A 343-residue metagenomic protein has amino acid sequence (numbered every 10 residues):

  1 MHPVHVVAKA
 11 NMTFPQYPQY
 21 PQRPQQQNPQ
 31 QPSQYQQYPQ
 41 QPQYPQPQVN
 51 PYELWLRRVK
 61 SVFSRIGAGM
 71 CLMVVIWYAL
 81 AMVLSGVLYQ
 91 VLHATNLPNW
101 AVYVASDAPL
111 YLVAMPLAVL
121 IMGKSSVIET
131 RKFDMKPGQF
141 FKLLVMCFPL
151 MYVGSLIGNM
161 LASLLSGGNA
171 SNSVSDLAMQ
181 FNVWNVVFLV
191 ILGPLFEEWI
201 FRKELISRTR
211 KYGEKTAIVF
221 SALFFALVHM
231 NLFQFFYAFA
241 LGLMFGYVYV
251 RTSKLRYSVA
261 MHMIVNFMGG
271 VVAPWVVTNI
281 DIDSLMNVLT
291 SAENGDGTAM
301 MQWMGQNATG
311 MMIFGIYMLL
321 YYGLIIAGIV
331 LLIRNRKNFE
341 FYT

Functional and structural regions predicted by a protein language model:
M1-E53: Intrinsically disordered, low-complexity repeat regions enriched in Pro/Gln/Gly/Tyr
Q43-S61, E129, D134, K337-T343: Membrane-interfacial, low-structure loops and terminal tails that flank and connect transmembrane helices in multi-pass
S64-A81, K142-M151: Alpha-helical transmembrane segments
I76-M122: Alpha-helical transmembrane segments in multi-pass membrane proteins
W77-M82, Y111-L120, F148-L156, I316-R334: Hydrophobic core of alpha-helical transmembrane segments in multi-pass integral membrane proteins
L80-H93, I157-G167, M268-S291: Membrane-helix interface motif
L92-Y103, V127-W199, S207-R210: Juxtamembrane helix-loop-helix connectors linking adjacent transmembrane helices in multi-pass membrane enzymes
W184-T343: Transmembrane helix-loop-helix hairpins at the membrane interface of multi-pass integral membrane proteins
